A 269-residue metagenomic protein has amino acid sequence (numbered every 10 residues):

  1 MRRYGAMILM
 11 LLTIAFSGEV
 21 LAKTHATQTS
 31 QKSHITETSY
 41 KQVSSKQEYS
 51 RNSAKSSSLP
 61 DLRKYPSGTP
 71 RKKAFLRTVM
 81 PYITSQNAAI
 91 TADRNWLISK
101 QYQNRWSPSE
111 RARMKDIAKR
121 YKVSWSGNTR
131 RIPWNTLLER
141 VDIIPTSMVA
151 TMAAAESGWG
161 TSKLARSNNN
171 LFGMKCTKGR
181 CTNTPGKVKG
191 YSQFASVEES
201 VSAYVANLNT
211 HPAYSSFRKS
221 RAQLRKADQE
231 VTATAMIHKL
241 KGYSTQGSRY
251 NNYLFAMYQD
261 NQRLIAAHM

Functional and structural regions predicted by a protein language model:
R2-G5, G18-T151, A155-M269: Catalytic cores of secreted/periplasmic lytic hydrolases that degrade extracellular macromolecules
I8-A15: Bacterial N-terminal signal peptides
